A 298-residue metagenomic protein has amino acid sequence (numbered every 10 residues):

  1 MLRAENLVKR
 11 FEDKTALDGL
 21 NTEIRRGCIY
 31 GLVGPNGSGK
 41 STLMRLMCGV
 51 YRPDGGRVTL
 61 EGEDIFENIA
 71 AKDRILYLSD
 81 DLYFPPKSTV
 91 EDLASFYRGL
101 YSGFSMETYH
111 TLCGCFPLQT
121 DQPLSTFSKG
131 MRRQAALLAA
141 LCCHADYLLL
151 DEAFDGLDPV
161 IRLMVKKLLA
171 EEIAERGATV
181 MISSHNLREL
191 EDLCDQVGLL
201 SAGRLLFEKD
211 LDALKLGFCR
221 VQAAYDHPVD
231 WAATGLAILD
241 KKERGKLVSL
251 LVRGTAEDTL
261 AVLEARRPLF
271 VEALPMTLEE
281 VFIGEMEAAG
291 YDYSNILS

Functional and structural regions predicted by a protein language model:
Y30-P35: The feature captures the beta-strand-to-loop junction immediately N-terminal to the Walker
C48: Helix-to-loop junction immediately C-terminal to a conserved catalytic motif
G56-E67, A71: Conserved ABC transporter NBD signature motif
S79-A135: ABC-family P-loop ATPase nucleotide-binding domains
L148-E152: Catalytic Walker B motif of ABC-type/P-loop ATPase nucleotide-binding domains
V165-G254: ABC transporter nucleotide-binding domain
L251-S298: C-terminal coupling/interaction segments
